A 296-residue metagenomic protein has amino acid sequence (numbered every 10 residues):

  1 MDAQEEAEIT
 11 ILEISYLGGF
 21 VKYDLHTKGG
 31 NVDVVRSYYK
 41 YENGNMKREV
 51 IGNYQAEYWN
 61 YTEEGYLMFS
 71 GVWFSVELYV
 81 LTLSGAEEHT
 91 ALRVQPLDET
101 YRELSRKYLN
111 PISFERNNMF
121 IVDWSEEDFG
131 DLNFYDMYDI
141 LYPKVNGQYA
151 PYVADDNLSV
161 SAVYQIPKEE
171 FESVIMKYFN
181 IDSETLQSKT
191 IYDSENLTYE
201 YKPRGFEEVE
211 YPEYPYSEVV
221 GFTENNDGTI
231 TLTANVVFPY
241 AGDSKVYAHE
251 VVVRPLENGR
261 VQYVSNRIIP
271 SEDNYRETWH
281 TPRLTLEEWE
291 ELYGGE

Functional and structural regions predicted by a protein language model:
M1-E296: Mature, Sec-exported extracytoplasmic domains of Gram-positive
